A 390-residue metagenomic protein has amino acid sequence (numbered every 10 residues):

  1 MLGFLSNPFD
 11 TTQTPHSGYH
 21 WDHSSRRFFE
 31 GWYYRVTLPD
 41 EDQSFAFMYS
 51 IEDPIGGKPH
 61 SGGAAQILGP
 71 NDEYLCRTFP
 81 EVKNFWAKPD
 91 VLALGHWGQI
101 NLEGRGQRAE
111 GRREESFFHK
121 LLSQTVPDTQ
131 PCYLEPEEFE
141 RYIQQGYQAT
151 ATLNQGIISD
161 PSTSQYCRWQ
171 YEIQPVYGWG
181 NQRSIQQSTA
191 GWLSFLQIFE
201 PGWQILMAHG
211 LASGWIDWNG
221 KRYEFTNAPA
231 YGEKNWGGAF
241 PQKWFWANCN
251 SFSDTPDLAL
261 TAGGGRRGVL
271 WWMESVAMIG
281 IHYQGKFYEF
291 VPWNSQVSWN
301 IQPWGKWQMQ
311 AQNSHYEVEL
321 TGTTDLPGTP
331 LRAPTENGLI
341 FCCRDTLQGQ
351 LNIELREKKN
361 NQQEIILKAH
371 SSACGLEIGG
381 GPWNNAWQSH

Functional and structural regions predicted by a protein language model:
M1-G104, S116-H390: Structured soluble/peripheral alpha/beta segments that form catalytic or ligand/cofactor-binding pockets
A109-E115: Short glycine-rich, low-complexity segments
